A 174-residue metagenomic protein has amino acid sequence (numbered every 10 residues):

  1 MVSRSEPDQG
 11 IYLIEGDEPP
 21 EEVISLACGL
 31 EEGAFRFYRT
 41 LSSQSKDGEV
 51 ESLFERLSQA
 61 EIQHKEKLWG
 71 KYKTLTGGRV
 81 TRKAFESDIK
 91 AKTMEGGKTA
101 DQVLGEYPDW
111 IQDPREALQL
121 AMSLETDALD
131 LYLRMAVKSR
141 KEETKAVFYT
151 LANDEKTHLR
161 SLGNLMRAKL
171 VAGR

Functional and structural regions predicted by a protein language model:
M1-R174: Non-heme di-metal
